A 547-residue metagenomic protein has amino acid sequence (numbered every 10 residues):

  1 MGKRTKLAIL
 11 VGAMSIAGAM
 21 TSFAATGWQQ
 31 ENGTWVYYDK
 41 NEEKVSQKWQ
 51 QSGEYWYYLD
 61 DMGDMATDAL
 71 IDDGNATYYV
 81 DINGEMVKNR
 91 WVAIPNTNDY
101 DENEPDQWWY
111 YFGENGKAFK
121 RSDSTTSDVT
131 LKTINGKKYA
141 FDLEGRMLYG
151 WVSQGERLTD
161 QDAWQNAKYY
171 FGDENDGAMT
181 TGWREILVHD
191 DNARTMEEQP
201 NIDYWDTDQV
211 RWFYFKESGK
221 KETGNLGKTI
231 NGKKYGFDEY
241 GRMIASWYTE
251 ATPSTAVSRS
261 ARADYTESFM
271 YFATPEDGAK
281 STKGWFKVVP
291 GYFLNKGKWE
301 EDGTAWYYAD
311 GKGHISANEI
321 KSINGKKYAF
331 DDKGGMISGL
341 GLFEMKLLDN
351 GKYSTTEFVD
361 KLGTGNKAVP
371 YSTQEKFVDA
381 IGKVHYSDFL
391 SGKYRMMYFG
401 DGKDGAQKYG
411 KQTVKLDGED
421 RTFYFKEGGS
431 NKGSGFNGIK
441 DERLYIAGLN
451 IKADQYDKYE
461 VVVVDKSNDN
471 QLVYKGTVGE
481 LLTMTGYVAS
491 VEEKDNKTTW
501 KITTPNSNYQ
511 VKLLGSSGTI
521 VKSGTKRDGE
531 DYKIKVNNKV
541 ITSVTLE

Functional and structural regions predicted by a protein language model:
G2-E547: Extracellular adhesion/carbohydrate-binding repeat motifs centered on closely spaced tryptophans
